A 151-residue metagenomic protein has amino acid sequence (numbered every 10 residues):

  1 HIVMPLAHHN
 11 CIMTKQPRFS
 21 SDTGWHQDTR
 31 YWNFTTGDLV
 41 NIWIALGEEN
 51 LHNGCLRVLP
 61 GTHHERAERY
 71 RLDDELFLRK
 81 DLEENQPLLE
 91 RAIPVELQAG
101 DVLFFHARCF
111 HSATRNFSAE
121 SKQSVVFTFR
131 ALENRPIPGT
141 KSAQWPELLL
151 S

Functional and structural regions predicted by a protein language model:
H1-C11, T35: Signature of the catalytic double-stranded beta-helix
H9-I12, I42-I44, V125-F129: A structural signal for short, well-ordered beta-strand segments
C11, Q27, I44-E48, P60: Short, structured patches in soluble enzyme cores that scaffold and shape functional sites
R18-R30: Short acidic (Asp/Glu) patches
Q27-V40: Acidic, His- and aromatic-enriched active-site or binding-groove loops in soluble protein domains that engage sugars
G37-N41, N53, A92-P94, K122-S124: Extracellular structured ligand-interaction cores
E49-F110, N134: Double-stranded beta-helix
R71-D74, V102-F104, R108-S151: Non-heme Fe(II)/2-oxoglutarate
